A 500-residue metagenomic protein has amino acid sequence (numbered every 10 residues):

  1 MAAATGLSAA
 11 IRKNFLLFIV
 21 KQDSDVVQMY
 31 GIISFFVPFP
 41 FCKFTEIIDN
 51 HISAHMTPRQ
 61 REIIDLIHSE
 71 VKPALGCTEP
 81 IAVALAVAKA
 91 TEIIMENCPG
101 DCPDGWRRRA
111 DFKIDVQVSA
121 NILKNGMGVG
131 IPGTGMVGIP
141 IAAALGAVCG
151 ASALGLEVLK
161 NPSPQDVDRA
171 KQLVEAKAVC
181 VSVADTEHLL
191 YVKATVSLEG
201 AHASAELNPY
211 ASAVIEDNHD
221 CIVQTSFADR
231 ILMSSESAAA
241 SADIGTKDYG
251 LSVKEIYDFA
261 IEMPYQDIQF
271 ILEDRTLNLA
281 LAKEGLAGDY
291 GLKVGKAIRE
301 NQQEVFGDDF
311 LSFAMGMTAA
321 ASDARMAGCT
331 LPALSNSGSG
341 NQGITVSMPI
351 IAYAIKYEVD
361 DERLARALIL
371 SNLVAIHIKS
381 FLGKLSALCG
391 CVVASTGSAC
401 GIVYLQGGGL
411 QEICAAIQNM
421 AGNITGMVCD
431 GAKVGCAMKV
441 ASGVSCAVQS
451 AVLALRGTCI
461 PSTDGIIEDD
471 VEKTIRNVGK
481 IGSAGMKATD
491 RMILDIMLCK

Functional and structural regions predicted by a protein language model:
M1-I11, A54: Short alpha-helix boundary/capping segments
M56-D65, A110-I122, D309-G328, D360-I378 (+1 more regions): Acidic-glycine-rich active-site phosphate/pyrophosphate-binding loop
P73-K89, L331-S347, G390-V393: Conserved phosphate/anionic-ligand binding catalytic regions in large, soluble enzymes, centered on
L75-T78, S119-I122, L207-A228, I244-T246 (+4 more regions): A structural signal for small-residue-enriched, beta-sheet-centric alpha/beta enzyme cores and oligomeric scaffold folds
P80-E96, G343-V359, A399-G407: Alpha-helical support elements that line or immediately flank enzyme active sites and cofactor-binding pockets
A84-G100, G105-K193: Early transmembrane hairpin of solute transport permeases
V174-G328, L494-K500: Signature of multi-pass transmembrane helix bundles
Y353-R366, L370, I376-S442, L455-S462: Hydrophobic alpha-helical bundle architecture
